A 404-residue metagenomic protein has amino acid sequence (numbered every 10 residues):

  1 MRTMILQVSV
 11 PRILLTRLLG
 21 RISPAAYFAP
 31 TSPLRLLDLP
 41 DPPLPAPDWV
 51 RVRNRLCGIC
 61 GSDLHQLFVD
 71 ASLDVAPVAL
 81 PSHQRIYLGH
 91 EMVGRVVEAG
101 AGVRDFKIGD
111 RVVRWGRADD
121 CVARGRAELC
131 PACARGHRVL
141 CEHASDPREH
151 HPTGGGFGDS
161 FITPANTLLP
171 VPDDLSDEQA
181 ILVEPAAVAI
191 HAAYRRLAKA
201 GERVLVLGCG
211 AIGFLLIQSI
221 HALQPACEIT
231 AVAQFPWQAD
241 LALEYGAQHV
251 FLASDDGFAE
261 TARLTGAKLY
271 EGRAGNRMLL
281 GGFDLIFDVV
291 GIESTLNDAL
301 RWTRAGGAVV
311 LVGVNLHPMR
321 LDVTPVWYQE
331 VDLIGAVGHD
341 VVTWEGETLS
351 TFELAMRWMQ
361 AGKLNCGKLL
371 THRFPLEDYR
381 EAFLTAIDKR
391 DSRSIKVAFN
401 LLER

Functional and structural regions predicted by a protein language model:
M1-L18, N276, L280, V310-M319 (+3 more regions): C-terminal capping/lid region of NAD(P)-dependent oxidoreductase domains
M1-L88, N400-R404: Short N-terminal strand-loop motif that marks the start of NAD(P)H/FAD-dependent oxidoreductase cofactor-binding domains
P40-C57, S72-L129, P172-D174: Glycine-rich beta-strand-centered segment in the early N-terminal region that forms part of a ligand/cofactor-binding
W49, E91, D110-R111, A132 (+5 more regions): Residue-level marker of beta-strand positions
V78-R85, H90, D119-L207: NAD(P)H dinucleotide-binding glycine-rich loop of Rossmann-like/cofactor-binding domains, especially the beta1-alpha1
N166, P172-E260: Mid-domain Rossmann-like dinucleotide-binding core that forms the NAD(H)/NADP(H) cofactor-binding site
R196-A200, V206, L223-C227, Q248-I334: Glycine-rich cofactor phosphate-binding loops and adjacent beta1-alpha1 units of small-molecule cofactor enzyme domains
R263-N276, L280, M319-T371, R380-E381: C-terminal substrate-binding/catalytic core of Rossmann-like NAD(P)-dependent dehydrogenases/reductases
